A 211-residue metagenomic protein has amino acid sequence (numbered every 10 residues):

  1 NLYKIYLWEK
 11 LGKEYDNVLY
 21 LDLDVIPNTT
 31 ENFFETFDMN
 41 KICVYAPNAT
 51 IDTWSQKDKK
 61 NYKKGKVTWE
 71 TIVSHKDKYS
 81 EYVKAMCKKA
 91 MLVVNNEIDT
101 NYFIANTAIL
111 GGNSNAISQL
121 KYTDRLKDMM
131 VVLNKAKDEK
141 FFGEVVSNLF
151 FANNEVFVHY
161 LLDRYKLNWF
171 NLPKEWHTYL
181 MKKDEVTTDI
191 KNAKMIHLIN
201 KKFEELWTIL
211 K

Functional and structural regions predicted by a protein language model:
N1-K211: Glycosyltransferase catalytic domains, chiefly GT-A lineage
